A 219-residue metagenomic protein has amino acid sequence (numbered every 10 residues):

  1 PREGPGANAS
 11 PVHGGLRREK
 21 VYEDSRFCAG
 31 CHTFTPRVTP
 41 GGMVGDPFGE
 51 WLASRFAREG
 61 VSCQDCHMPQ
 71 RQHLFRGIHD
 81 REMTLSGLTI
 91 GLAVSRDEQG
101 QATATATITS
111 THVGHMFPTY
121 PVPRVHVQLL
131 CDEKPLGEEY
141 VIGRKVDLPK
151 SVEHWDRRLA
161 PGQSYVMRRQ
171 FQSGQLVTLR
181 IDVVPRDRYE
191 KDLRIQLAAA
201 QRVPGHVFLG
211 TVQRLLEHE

Functional and structural regions predicted by a protein language model:
P1-E23, F27-A57: Sequence context of c-type cytochrome heme-c attachment sites
P36, F48, L52-G60, Q64-D65 (+1 more regions): Short, conserved sequence motifs used for protein processing/export or organelle targeting and for catalysis
